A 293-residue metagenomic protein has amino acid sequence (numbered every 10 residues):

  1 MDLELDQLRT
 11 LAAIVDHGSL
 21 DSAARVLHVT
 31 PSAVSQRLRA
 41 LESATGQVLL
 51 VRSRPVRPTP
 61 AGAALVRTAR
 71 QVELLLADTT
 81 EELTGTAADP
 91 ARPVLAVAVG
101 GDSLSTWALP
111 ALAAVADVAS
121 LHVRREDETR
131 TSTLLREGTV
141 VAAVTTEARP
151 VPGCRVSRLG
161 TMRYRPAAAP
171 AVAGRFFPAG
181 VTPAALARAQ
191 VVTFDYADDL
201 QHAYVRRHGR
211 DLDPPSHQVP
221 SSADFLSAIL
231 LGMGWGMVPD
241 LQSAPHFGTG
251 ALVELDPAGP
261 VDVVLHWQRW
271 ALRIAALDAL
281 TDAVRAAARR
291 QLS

Functional and structural regions predicted by a protein language model:
L8, A44-T45, L65-D89, V284: Alpha-helical linker/hinge and terminal dimerization helices associated with HTH transcriptional regulators
A12-H28: Short helix-boundary/capping micro-motifs
T30, R37-A40: Residues within the DNA-recognition helix of helix-turn-helix
A40-P60: A short LG(V/I)-centered, amphipathic sequence patch enriched for acidic residue(s) preceding the LG motif
P90-P152: Central regulatory/effector-binding core of bacterial HTH transcription factors
R155-M233, Q242-P260, R290-Q291: C-terminal regulatory
D256-S293: A late-sequence structural motif
